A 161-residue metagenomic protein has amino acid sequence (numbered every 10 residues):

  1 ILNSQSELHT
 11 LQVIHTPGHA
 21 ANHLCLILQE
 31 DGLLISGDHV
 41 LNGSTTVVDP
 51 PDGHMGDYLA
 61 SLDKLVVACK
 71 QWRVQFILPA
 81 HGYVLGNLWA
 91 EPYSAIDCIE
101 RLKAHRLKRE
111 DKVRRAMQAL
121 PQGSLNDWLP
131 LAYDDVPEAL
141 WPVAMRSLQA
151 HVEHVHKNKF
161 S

Functional and structural regions predicted by a protein language model:
I1-H9: Active-site HxH/HxHxD metal-binding segment of metal-dependent hydrolases
I1-L2, P51, K159-S161: Generic low-polarity alpha-helical segments
N3, G56, A60-D63, V67 (+4 more regions): Replace "anionic and nucleotidyl ligands
E7, V48-D49, A104, A119 (+2 more regions): Short N-terminal micro-motifs specific to bacterial/archaeal maturation and metal-cluster initiation sites
T10-E110: Metallo-beta-lactamase
K112-S161: C-terminal regulatory/interaction regions
